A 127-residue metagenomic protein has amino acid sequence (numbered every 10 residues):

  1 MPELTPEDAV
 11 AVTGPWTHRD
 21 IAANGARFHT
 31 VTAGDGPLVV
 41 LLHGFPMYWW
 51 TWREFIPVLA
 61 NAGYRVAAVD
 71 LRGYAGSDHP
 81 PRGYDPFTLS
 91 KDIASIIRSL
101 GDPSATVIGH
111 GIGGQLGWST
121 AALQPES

Functional and structural regions predicted by a protein language model:
M1-P37, N61-Y64, D102-P103: Alpha/beta-hydrolase fold catalytic core
A9-V12, I21-N24, N61, L71-G109: Active-site loop/oxyanion-hole signature of alpha/beta-hydrolase fold enzymes
T17-R19, L41, A67, I108: Conserved Rossmann-like nucleotide-binding pocket used by diverse enzymes that bind dinucleotide cofactors
H29-G76: Conserved HGGG/HGGXW glycine-rich cap/lid loop of the alpha/beta-hydrolase fold
Y48-W49, D78-P81, Q115: A short, glycine- and basic residue-enriched loop/turn that sits immediately adjacent to a domain's principal
R53, A94, W118-A122: Short, hydrophobic alpha-helix immediately C-terminal to the catalytic nucleophile
V58-A62, S99, S119-L123: Alpha-helical structural signal in soluble globular domains
P103-S127: Conserved hydrolase catalytic core segment
